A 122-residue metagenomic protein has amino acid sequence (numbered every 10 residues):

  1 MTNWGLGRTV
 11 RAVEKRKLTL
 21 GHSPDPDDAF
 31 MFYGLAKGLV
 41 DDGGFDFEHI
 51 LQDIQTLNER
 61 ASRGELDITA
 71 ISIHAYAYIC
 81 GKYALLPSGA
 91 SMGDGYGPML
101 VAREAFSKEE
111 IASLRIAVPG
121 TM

Functional and structural regions predicted by a protein language model:
E14-P26, F47-I50, S113-V118: Short, well-ordered beta-strand elements
R16, Y78-S88: Ligand-binding "clamshell"
M31-G44: Ligand-binding cleft/hinge of the Venus flytrap
E48-E59: Short helix-initiation/N-cap motifs at beta->coil->alpha
D53-Q55, G64-A77: Beta->alpha turn/N-cap motifs
G89-M122: A conserved helix-loop-strand patch within extracytoplasmic ligand-binding domains of the periplasmic binding
